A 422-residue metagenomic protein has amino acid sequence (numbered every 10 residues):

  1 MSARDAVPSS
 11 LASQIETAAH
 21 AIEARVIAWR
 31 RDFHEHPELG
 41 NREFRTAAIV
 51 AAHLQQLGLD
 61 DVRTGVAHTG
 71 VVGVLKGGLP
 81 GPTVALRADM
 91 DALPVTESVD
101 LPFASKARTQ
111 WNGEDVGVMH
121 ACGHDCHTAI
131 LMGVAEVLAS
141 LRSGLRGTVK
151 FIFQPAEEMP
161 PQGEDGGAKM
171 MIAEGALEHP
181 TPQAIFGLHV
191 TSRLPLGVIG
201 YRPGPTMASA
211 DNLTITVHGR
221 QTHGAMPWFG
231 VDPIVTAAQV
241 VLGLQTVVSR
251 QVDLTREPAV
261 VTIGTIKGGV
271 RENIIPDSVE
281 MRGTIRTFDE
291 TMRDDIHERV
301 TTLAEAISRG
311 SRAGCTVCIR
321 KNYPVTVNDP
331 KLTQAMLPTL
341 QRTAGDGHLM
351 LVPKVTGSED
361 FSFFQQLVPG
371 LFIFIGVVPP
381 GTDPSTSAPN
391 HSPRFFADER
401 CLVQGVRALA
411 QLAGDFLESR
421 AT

Functional and structural regions predicted by a protein language model:
S2-S10, V235-T422: Metal-dependent amide/peptide-bond hydrolase catalytic core, centered on the "pita-bread" metallohydrolase fold
R4-M119, D125, A129-G133, V137-R146: Acidic/His- and Gly-rich active-site-bordering loop/insert found across diverse amide/peptide-bond hydrolases
F33, G73, L86, H124 (+8 more regions): Divalent metal-coordination and catalytic microenvironments
R63-V66, A88, F151-F153, F186-L188 (+2 more regions): General beta-strand structural signal in soluble alpha/beta enzymes
H68, A92, E157, S192 (+2 more regions): Active-site-proximal loop/turn and secondary-structure-junction residues that shape catalytic pockets, frequently
V71, L93-V95, D100, A104-M119 (+5 more regions): Histidine/acidic-residue-rich, glycine-tolerant segments that coordinate divalent metal ions
A85-R87, T96, L213-I215, F372-V377: Non-cysteine beta-strand/loop elements that form the S-adenosyl-L-methionine
